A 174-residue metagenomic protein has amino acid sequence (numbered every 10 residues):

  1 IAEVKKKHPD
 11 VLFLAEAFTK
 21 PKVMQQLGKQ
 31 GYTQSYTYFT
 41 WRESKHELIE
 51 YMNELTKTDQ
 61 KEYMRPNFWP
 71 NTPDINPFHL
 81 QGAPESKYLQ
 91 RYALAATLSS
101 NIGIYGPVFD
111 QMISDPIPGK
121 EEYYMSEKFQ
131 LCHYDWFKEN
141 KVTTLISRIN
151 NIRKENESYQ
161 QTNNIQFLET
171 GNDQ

Functional and structural regions predicted by a protein language model:
I1-P66, A83, S114-R148: Active-site-proximal helices and loops of the catalytic beta/alpha 8
K5, Y92-A96, I146-N150, K154: Non-transmembrane alpha-helical segments in soluble domains of secreted/periplasmic/extracellular proteins
F13, P73, A95, G106-P107 (+1 more regions): Conserved, mostly hydrophobic/aromatic
T19, D74, D110: Active-site-proximal loop/turn and secondary-structure-junction residues that shape catalytic pockets, frequently
Y63-M64, Y92-S100: Active-site region of glycoside hydrolase catalytic domains
F78-P84: Short, solvent-exposed helix-loop connector elements
A96-I113: Substrate-binding cleft of secreted/luminal carbohydrate-active enzymes
L131-Q174: Glycan-recognition and catalytic regions of carbohydrate-active enzymes
